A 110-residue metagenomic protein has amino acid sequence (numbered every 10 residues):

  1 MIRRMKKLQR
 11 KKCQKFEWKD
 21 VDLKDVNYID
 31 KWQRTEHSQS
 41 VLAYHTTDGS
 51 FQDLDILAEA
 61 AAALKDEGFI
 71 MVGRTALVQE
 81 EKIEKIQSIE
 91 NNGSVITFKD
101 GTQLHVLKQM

Functional and structural regions predicted by a protein language model:
M1-M110: Basic, polyanion-interacting recognition surfaces, primarily in bacterial LytTR/OmpR-type DNA-binding effector domains
